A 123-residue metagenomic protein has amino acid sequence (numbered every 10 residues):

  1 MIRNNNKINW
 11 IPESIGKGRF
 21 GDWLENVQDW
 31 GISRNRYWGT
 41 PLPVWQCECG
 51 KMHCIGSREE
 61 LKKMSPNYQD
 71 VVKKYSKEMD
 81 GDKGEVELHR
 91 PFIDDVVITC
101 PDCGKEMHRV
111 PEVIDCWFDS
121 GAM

Functional and structural regions predicted by a protein language model:
M1-R58, K74, L88: Residue patterns forming the tRNA-binding/recognition surfaces of aminoacyl-tRNA synthetases and related DALR
R36-W38, L61-M123: Alpha-helical recognition segments enriched in aromatics with Gly/Pro capping that present substrate-recognition
